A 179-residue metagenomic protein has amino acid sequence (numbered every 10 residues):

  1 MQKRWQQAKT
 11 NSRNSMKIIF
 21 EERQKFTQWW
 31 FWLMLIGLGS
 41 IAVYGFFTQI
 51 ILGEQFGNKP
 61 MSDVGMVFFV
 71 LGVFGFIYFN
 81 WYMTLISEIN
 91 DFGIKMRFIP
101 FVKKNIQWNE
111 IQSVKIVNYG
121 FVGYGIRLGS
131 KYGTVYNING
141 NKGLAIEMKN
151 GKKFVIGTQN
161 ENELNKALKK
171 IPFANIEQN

Functional and structural regions predicted by a protein language model:
Q2-P60, V135, N141-G143, E161-L164: N-terminal membrane-targeting/pre-transmembrane regions
Q2-S15, V117, F121-Y124, K169-N179: Short, intrinsically disordered, charge-rich cytosolic tails of integral membrane proteins
N11-R13, F26, M96-Q159: Non-transmembrane, membrane-adjacent beta-strand/coil modules in membrane-associated proteins and peripheral
I51-L52, I106-V117, F173-N179: Repeat-unit-sized solenoid/scaffold elements
G57-F69: Hydrophobic alpha-helical transmembrane segments
F68-N80, G125-Y136: Short, solvent-exposed secondary-structure boundary motifs
V70-W108, S113-K115: Conserved beta-hairpin
G157-K169, F173: C-terminal membrane-adjacent module
